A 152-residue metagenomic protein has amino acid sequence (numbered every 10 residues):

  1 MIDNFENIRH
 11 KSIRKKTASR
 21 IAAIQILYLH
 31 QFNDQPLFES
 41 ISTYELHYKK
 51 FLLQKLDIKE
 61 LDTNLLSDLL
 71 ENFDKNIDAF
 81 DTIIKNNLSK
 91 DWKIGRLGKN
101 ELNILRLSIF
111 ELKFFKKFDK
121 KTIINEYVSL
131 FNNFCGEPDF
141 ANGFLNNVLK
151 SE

Functional and structural regions predicted by a protein language model:
M1-E152: N-terminal interaction/assembly modules
